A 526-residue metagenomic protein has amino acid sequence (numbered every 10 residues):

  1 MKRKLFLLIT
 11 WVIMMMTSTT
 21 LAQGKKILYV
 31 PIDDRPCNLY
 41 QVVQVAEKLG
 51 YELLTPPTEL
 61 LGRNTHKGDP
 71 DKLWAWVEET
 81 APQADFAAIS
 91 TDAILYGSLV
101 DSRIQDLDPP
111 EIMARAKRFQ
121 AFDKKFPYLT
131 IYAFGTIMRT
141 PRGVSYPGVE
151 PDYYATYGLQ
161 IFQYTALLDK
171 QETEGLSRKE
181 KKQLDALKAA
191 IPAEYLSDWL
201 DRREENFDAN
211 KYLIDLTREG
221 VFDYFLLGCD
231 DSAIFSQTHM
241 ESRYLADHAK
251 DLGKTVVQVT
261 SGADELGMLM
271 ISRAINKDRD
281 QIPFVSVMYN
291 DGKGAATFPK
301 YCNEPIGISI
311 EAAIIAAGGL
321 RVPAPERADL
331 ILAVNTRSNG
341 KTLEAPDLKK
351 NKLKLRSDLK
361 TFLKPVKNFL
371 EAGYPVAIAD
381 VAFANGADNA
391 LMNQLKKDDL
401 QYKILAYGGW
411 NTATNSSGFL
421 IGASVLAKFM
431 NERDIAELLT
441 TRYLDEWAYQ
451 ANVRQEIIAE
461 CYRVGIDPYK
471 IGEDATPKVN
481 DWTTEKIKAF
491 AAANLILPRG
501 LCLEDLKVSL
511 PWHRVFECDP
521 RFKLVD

Functional and structural regions predicted by a protein language model:
M1-L5: Positively charged n-region of N-terminal signal peptides that target proteins for export
F6-L8, Q83: Short amphipathic alpha-helical "recognition" segments used for binding
L8-T17: Bacterial N-terminal signal peptides
M16-G24: Bacterial Sec-dependent signal peptides at the C-terminal "C-region" and cleavage site
Q23-D526: An N-terminal assembly and electron-transfer interface module characteristic of large anaerobic redox and radical
